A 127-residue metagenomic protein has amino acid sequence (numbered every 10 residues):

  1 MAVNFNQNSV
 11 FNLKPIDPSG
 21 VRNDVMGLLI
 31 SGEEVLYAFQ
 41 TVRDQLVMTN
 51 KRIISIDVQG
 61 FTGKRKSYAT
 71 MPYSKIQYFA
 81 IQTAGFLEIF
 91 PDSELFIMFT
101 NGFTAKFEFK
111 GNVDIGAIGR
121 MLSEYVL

Functional and structural regions predicted by a protein language model:
M1-L46, K110-N112, G116, E124-L127: Anionic N-terminal interaction surfaces
F11, K66, A105-E108: Short, flexible active-site loop motifs that bind/organize anionic cofactors or intermediates
L28-Q45, T49-F103: Phosphoinositide-binding peripheral membrane targeting modules
M98-G116: Canonical phosphoinositide-binding patch of PH/PH-like domains
